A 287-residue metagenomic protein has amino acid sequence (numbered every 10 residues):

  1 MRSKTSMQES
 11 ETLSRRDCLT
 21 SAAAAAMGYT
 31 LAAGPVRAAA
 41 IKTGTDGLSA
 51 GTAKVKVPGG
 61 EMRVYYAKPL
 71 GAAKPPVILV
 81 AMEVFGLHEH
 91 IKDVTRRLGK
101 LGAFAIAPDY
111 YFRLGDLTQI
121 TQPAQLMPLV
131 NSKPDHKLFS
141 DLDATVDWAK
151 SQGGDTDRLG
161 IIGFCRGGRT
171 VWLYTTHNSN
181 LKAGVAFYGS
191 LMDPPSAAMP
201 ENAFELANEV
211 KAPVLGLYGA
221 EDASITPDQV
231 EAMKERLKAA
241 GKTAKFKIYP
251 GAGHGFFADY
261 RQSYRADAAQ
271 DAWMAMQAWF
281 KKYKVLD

Functional and structural regions predicted by a protein language model:
M1-L13: N-terminal secretory signal peptides
T12-D17, M27-K42: N-terminal twin-arginine translocation
A39-L70: N-terminal cap/lid segment of alpha/beta-hydrolase-fold proteins
P75-E83: Short beta-strand element of the alpha/beta-hydrolase
T121-G160, V285: Gly/Ser-rich "nucleophile elbow"/oxyanion-hole loop immediately N-terminal to the catalytic nucleophile in hydrolases
A144-Q152, T156-E205: Primarily recognizes the serine-hydrolase "nucleophile elbow" in alpha/beta-hydrolase and SGNH/GDSL folds
G216-Y218: Short beta-strand/loop motif that positions the catalytic acidic residue of the alpha/beta-hydrolase fold
T243-D287: C-terminal catalytic histidine-bearing segment of alpha/beta-hydrolase fold enzymes
